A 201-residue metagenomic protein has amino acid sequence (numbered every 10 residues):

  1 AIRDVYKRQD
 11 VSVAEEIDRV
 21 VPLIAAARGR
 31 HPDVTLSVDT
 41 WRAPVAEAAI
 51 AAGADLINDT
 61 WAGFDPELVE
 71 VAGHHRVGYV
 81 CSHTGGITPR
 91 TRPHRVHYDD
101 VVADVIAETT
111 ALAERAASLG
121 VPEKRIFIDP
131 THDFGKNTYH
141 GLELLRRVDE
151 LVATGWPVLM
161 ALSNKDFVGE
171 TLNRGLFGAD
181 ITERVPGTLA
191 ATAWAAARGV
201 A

Functional and structural regions predicted by a protein language model:
A1, G53, G120, G199: Conserved functional loop/turn residues at catalytic and ligand-binding sites
I2-Y6: Short, small-residue-biased leader/transition segments that mark boundaries at the very start of proteins
K7-R30, T35, T40-P44, D55-E114 (+1 more regions): Active-site-adjacent loop and "lid" segments of alpha/beta metabolic enzymes
A48: Histidine/acidic residue-rich metal-binding segments in metalloenzymes
A117: Short polybasic/polar patches that bind polyanions
P122-R125: Short acidic capping loops at alpha-helix termini that bridge into adjacent secondary structure
T131-D133: Short strand-loop junctions, especially beta-strand C-caps/beta-turns that link beta-sheets to coils or alpha-helices
